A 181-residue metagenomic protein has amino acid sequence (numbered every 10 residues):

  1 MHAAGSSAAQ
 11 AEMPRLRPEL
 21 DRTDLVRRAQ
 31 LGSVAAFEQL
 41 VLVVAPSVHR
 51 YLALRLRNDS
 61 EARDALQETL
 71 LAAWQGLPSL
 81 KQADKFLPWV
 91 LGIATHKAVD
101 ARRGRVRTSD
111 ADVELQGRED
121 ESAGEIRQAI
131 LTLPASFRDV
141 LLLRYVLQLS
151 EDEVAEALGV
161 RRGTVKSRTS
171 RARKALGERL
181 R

Functional and structural regions predicted by a protein language model:
G5-Q10, R15-R22, D100, R105-I130 (+1 more regions): Internal acidic/polar
R15, Q30-Q39, H49-E68, R162: Short, charged helix-capping/linker segments at alpha-helix termini
V43-P46, L54-R57, L142-S150: Short helix-capping/turn signature of helix-turn-helix
A45, H49, L70, P134 (+2 more regions): C-terminal flanking helix
Q75-K85, G92-D112, E119: Arg/Lys-rich amphipathic alpha helix in sigma70-family domain 2
I126, V140-L141: Short alpha-helical "packing" element that flanks the helix-turn-helix/winged-helix DNA-binding module
L131, A135-D139, L147-T164, K174-E178: Helix-turn-helix DNA-binding module
